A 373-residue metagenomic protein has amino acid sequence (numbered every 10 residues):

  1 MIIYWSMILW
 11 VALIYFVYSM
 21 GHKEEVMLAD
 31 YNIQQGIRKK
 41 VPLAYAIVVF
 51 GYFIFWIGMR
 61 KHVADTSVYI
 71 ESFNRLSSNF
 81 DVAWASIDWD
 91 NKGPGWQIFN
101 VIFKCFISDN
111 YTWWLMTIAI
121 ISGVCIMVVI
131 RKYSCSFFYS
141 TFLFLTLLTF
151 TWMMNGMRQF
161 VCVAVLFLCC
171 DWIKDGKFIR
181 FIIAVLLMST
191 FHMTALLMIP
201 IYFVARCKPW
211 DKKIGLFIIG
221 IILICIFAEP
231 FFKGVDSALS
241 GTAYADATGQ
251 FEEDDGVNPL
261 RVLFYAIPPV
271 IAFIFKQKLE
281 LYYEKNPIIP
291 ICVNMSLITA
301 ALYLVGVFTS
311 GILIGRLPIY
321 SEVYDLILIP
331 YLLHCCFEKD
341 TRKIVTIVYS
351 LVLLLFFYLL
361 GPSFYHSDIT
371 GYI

Functional and structural regions predicted by a protein language model:
S67-I70, Q97, Y202-L317, S321 (+2 more regions): Alpha-helical transmembrane segments and terminal signal-anchor/GPI-anchor hydrophobic tails, characterized by long
S67-R75, A85-S108: Short hydrophobic/aromatic helix or loop-helix immediately within or flanking a transmembrane segment in polytopic
P94, F106-I121: Loop-to-helix entry region of an early transmembrane alpha helix in multi-pass inner-membrane enzymes
M127-L147: Transmembrane-helix signature of polytopic, membrane-embedded enzymes that assemble or transfer cell-envelope glycans
M154-F160: Short acidic/glycine- and proline-prone juxtamembrane loop motifs at membrane-interface regions of multi-pass membrane
L166-I179: Membrane-interface transmembrane helices that cradle and orient dolichyl/undecaprenyl
F181-I183, T194-A205: Transmembrane-embedded, aromatic-rich helix segments that form part of the hydrophobic channel/pocket engaging
I219, K339-Y358: Signature aromatic-anchored transmembrane alpha helix within multi-pass, membrane-resident enzymes that catalyze glycan
